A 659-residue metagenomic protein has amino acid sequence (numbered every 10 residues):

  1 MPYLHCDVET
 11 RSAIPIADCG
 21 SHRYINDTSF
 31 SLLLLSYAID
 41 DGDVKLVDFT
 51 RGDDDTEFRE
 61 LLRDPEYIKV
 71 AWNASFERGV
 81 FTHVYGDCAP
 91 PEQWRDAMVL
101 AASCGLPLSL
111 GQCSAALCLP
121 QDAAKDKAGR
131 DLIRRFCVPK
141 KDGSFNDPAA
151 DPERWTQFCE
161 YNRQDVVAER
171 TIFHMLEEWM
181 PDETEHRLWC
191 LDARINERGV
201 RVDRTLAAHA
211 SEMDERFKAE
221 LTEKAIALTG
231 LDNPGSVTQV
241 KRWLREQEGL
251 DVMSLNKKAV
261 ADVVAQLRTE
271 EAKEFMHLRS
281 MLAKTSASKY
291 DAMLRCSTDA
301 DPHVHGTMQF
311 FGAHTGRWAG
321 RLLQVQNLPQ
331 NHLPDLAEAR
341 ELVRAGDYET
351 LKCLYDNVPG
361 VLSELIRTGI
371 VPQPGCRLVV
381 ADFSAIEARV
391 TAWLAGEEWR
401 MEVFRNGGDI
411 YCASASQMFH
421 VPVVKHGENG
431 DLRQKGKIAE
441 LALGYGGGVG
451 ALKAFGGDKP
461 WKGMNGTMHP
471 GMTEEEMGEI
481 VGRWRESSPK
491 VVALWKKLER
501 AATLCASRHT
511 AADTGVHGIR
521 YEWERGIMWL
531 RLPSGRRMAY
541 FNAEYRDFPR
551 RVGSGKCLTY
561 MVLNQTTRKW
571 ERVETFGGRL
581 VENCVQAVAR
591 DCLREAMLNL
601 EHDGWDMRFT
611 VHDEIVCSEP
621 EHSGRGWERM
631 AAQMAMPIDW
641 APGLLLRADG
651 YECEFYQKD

Functional and structural regions predicted by a protein language model:
M1-I16, S29, L34-S36, A89 (+10 more regions): Conserved "right-hand" nucleotidyltransferase catalytic core of DNA-directed polymerases
M1-L108, L333-L336, A392-L394: Conserved RNase H-like, two-metal-ion catalytic cores of nucleic-acid enzymes
G20-R23, L336, E387-V421, G463 (+1 more regions): Metal-dependent catalytic core segments for phosphate chemistry
Q164-R170, S384, G578-L598: Conserved pre-motif C helix in the palm subdomain of viral-like polymerases
L176-L188, C592-H612: Active-site palm subdomain of RNA-directed nucleic acid polymerases
C617-E621: Short beta-strand-to-loop capping motifs
W627-A635: Short amphipathic alpha-helices in soluble, non-transmembrane regions that often serve as interface/regulatory elements
L644-D659: Short proline/glycine- and acidic-rich turn/helix-capping motifs at secondary-structure junctions
